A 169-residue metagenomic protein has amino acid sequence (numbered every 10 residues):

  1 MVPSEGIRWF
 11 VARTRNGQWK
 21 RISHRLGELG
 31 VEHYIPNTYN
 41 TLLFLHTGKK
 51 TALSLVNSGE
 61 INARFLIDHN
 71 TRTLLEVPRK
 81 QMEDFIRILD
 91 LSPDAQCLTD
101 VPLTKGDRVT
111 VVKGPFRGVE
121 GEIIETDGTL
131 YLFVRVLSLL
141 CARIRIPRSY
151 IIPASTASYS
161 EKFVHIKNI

Functional and structural regions predicted by a protein language model:
M1-R108, I123-I169: Acidic-enriched and Gly/Ser
L103-K105, V112-V119: Short coil-to-beta-strand transition motifs
